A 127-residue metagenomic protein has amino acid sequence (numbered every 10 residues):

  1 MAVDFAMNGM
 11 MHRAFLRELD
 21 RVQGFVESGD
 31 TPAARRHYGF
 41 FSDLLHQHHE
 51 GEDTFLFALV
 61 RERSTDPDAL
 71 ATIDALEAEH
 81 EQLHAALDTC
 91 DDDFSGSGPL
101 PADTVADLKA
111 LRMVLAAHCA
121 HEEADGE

Functional and structural regions predicted by a protein language model:
M1-E127: Small-residue-biased structural context
